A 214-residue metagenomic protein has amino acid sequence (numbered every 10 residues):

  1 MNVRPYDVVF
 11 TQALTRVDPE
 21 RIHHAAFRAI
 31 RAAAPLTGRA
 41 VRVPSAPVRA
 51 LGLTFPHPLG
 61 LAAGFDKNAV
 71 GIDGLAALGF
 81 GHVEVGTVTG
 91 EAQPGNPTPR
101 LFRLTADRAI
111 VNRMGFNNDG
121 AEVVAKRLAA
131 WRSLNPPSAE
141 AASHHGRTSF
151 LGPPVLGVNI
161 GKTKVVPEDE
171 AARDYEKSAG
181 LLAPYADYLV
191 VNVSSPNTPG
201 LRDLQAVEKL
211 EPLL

Functional and structural regions predicted by a protein language model:
N2-V48, N112-N117, A121-E122: An N-cap/entry alpha-helix motif that binds or orients negatively charged groups
Q12, D107-V111, G161-K162: Short glycine/proline- and acidic residue-enriched helix-loop micro-motifs that form flexible lids or anion-recognition
D18, P94-P99, R202-D203: Short secondary-structure transition/capping segments
F55, A63-D66, A76, G115-P137 (+2 more regions): Conserved alpha/beta-domain cores
F55, G60, G64-E91: Active-site cofactor/substrate anionic-group-binding motifs, chiefly glycine- and Lys/Arg-rich phosphate-binding loops
G71-L75, Q93-R100, E168-A171: Short, conserved acidic/polar surface loops in the N-terminal third of protein domains
G86-P137: A gly/proline- and charged-residue-enriched helix-loop-helix capping module
